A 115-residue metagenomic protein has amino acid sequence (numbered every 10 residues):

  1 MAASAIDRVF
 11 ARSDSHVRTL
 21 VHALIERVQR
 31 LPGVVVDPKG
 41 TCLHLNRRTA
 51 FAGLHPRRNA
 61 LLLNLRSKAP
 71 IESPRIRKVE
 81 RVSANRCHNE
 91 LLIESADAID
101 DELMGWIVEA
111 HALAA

Functional and structural regions predicted by a protein language model:
M1-A115: Charge-dense, helix-prone N-terminal extensions
